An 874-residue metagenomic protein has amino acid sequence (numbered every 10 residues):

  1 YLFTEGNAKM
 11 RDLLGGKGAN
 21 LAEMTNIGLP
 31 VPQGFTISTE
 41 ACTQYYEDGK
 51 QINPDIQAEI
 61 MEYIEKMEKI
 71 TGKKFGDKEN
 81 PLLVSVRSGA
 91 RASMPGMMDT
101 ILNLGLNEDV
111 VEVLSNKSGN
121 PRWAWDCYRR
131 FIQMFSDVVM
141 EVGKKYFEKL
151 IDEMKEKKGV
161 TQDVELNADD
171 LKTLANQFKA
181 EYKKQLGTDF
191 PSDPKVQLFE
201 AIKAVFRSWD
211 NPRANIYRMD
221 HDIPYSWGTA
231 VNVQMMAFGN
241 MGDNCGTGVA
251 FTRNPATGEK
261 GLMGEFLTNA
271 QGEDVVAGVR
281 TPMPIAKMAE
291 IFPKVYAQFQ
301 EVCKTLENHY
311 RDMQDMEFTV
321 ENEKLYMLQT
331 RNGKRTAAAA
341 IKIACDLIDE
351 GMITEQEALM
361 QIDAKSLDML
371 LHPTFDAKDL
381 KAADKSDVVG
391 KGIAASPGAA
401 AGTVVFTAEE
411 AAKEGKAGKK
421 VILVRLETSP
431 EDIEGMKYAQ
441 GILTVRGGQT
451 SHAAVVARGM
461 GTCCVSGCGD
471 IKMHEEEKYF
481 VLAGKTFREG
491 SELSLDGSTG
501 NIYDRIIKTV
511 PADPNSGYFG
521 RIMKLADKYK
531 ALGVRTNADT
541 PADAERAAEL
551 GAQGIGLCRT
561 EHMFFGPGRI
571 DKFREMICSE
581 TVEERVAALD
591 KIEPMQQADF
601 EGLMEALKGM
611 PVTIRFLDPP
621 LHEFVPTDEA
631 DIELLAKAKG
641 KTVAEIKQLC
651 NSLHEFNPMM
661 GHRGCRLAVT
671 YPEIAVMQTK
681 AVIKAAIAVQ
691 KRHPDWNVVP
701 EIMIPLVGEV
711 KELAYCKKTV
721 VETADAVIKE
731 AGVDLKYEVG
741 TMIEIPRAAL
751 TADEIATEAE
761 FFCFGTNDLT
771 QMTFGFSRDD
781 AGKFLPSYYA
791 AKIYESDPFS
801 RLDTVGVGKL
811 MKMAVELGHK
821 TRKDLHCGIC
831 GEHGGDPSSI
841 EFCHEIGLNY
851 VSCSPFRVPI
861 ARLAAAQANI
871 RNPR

Functional and structural regions predicted by a protein language model:
Y1-N232, L328, K378-L426, H474 (+13 more regions): N-terminal beta-alpha lobe that positions the nucleotide/phosphoryl donor in ATP/NTP-coupled carboxylate activation
N7, Y146, V196, E200 (+21 more regions): ATP-dependent carboxylate/acyl-activation modules
G15-L21, D99-F135, M241-A297, T330-L359 (+7 more regions): Extended active-site and interfacial segments that coordinate phosphate-rich ligands in large catalytic machineries
F35-Y46, D137, E141-N176, F266-T268 (+8 more regions): Terminal amphipathic helices with adjacent charged low-complexity linkers/tails
A41-G49, M94-L106, V113-L114, D243-G246 (+18 more regions): Short acidic, glycine/serine/threonine-rich loops at helix termini
I60-K78, K184-K195, P212-N215, F292-Q314 (+3 more regions): Phosphate-interacting basic helix/loop segments used at nucleotide- and nucleic-acid interfaces
R87, P514-R874: Conserved alpha/beta-domain cores
N322, L370-D379, S386-D387, A395-E410 (+4 more regions): Acidic, glycine-rich flexible loop/linker segments
